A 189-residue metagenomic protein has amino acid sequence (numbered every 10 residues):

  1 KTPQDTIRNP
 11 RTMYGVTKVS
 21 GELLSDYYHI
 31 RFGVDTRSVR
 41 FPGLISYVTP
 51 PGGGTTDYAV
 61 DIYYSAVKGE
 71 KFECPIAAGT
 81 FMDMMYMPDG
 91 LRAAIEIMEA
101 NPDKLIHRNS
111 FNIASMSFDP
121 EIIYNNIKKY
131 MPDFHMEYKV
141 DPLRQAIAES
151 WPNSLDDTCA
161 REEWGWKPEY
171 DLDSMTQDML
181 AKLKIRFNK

Functional and structural regions predicted by a protein language model:
K1-S38, I45: Catalytic helix-loop patch of NAD(P)-dependent Rossmann-fold dehydrogenases
Q4, G54-D57, S154-L155: Short, hinge-like loop/turn segments at secondary-structure boundaries
P10, Y47-T49, R144-Q145: A short acidic, helix-capping loop that chelates divalent metal ions and anchors anionic groups
R11, S65, R161: Short glycine- and Lys/Arg-enriched binding-loop motifs that mark or flank ligand-binding interfaces
M13, G21, T55, P120 (+1 more regions): Conserved donor sugar-nucleotide recognition element shared by glycan-biosynthetic enzymes
D26-F81, M87-D89: NAD(P)-dependent short-chain dehydrogenase/reductase
P75-A77, M82-K189: C-terminal substrate-binding subdomain of Rossmann-fold SDR/epimerase-dehydratase oxidoreductases
